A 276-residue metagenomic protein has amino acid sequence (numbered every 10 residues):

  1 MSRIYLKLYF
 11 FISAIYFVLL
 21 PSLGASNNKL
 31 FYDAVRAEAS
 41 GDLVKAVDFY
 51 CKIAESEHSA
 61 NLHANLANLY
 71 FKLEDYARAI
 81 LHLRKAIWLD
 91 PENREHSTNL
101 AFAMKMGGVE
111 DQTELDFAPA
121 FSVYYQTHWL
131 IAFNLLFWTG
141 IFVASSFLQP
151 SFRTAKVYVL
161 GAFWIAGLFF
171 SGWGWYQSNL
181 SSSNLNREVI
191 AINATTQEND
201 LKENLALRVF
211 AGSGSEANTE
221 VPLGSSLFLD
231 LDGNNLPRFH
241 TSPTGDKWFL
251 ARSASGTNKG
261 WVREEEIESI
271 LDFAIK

Functional and structural regions predicted by a protein language model:
A39, I190-T244, D272-I275: Beta-loop motif signature
V109-Q149: Membrane-embedded alpha-helical segments of integral membrane proteins
F163, G167-T196, G212, E216 (+1 more regions): Boundary regions of SH3-family modules and the immediately adjacent low-complexity/disordered segments in eukaryotic
